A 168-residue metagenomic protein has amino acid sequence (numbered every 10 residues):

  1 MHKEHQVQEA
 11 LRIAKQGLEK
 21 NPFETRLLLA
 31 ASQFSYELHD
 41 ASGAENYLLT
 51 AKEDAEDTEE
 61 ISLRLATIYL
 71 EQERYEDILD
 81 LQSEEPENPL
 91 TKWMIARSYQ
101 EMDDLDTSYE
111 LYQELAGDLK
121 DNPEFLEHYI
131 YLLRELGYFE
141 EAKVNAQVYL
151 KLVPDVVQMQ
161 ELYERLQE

Functional and structural regions predicted by a protein language model:
K3, E37-L38, T67, E71 (+4 more regions): Register position in tetratricopeptide repeats
Q16-G17, T50-A51, L81-E85, E114-L115 (+1 more regions): Canonical positions in the second alpha-helix
E60-D106, E110-Q113, G117: Alpha-helical adaptor scaffolds
